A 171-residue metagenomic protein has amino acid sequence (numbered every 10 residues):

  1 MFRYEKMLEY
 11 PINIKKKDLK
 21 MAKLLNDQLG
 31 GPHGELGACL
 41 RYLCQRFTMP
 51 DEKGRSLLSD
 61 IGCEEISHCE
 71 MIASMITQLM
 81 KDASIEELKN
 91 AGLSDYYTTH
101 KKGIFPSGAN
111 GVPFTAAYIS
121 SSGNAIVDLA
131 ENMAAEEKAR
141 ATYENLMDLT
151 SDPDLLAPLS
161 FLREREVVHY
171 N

Functional and structural regions predicted by a protein language model:
M1-N171: Non-heme di-metal
